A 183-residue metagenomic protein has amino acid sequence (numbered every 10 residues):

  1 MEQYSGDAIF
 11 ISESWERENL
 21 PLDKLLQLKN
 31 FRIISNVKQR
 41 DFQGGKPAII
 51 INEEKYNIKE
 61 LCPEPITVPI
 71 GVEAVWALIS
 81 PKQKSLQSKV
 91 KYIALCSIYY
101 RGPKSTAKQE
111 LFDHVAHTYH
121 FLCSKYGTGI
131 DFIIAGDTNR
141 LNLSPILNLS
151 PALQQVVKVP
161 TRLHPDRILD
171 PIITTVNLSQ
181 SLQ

Functional and structural regions predicted by a protein language model:
M1-Q183: A shared catalytic/ligand-binding motif for oxyanion handling
